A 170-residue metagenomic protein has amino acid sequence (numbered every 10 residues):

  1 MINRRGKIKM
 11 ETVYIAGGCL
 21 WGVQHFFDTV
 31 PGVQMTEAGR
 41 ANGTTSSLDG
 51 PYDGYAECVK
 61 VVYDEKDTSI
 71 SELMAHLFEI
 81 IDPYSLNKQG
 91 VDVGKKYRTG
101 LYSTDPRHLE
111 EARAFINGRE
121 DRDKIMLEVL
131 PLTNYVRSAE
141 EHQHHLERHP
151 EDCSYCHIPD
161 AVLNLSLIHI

Functional and structural regions predicted by a protein language model:
I2-I168: Flexible coil/turn and secondary-structure edge motifs
